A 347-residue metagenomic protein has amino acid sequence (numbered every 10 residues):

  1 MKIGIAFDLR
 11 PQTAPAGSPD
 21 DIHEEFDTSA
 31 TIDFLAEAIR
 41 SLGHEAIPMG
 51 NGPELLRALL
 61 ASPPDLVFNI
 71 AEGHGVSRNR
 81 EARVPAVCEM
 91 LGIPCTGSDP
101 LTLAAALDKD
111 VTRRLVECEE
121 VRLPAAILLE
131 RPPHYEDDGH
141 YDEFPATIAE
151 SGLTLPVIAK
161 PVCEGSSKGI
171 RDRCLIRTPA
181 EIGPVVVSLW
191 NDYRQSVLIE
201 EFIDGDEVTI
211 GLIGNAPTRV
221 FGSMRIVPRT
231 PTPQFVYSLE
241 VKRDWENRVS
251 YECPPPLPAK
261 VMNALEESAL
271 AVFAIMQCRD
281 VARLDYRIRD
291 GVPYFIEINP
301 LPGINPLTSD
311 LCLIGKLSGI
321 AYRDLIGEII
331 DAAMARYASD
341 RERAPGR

Functional and structural regions predicted by a protein language model:
M1-F7, L60-P63, L103-L198, D204: Active-site nucleotide/adenylate-binding loops and adjacent lid/helix of ATP-dependent enzymes
M1-T96, P100-L101, A105-L107, V111 (+3 more regions): ATP-binding N-terminal substructure of ATP-dependent carboxylate-amine bond-forming enzymes
Q12-A16, G165-K168, W245, N305-P306: Short acidic/His/Gly/Ser-rich catalytic and metal-binding motifs that mark active-site loops of diverse hydrolases
P19-E24, R171-I176, L311-I314: Short glycine-enriched, charge-decorated loop/helix-capping segments at active-site entrances that position
E117-E120, P256-R347: ATP-dependent carboxylate activation and anion-phosphoryl transfer catalytic cores that bind Mg-ATP to form
P179-E267, I288, V292-Y294: Phosphate-binding site of ATP-dependent enzymes
